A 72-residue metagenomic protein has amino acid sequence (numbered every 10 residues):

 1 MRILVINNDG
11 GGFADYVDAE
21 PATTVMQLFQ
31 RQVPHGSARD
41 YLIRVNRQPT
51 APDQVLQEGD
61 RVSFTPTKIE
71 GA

Functional and structural regions predicted by a protein language model:
M1-A72: Ubiquitin-like/PB1-type beta-grasp interaction modules and other compact soluble beta-rich domains
